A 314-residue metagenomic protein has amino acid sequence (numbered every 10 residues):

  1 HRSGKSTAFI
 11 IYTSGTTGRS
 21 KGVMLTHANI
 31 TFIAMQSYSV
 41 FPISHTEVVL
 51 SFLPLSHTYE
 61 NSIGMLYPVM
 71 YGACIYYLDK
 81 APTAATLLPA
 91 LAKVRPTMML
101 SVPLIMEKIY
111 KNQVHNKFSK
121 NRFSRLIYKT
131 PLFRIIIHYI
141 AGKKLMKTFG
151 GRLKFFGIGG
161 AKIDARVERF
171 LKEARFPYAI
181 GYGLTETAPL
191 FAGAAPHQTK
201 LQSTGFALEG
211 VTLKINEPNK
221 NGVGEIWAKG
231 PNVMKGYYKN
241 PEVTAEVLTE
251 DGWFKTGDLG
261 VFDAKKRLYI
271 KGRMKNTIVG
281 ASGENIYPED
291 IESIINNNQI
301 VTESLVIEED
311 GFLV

Functional and structural regions predicted by a protein language model:
H1-Y12, R19, P42-V48: Conserved pre-ATP/AMP-binding loop-to-beta segment of ANL
A8-A34: Conserved AMP-binding A3 loop
T13, A207, K214, K220-G280: Conserved ATP-binding/catalytic segment of the ANL
H27, I163, L171-F176, L184-Q202 (+1 more regions): Active-site loops of AMP-binding adenylate-forming
T31-V48, L55-K143, R152: Conserved AMP-binding/adenylation subdomain of ANL enzymes
L104, G159-V167, I180-A195, L208-G210 (+1 more regions): Conserved A3 ("GATE") glycine/threonine-rich loop of ANL adenylate-forming enzymes
Y128-F176: Short gly/Ser/Thr-rich phosphate-binding loop of adenylate-forming enzymes
L259, N298-V314: C-terminal boundary motif of the adenylate-forming
